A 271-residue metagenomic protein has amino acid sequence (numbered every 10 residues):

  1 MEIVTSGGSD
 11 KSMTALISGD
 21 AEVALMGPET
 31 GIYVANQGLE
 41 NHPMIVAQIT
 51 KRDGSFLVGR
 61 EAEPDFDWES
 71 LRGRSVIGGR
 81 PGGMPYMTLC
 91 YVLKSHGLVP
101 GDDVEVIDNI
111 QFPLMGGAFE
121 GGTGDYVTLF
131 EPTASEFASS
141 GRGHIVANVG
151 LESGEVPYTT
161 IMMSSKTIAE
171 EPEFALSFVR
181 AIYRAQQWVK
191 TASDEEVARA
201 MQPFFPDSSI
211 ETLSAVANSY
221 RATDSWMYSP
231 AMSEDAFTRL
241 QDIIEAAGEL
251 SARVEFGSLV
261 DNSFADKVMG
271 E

Functional and structural regions predicted by a protein language model:
M1-V99, V106-Q111, D125-E131, R142 (+2 more regions): Short, glycine-/small- and polar/acidic-enriched structural segments that line small-molecule recognition paths
S12, M115, S225: A short acidic, helix-capping loop that chelates divalent metal ions and anchors anionic groups
T30, G38-L39, Q111-F205: Pocket-lining segment of extracytoplasmic ligand-binding domains
A35, K94, A138-S139, P203 (+2 more regions): Short polybasic/polar patches that bind polyanions
R60, N148, S164, V260-A265: Helix N-cap / beta->alpha transition motif
A169-S251: Secondary-structure end/capping motifs
T238-E271: Conserved C-terminal helix/tail region of periplasmic/extracytoplasmic solute-binding proteins
